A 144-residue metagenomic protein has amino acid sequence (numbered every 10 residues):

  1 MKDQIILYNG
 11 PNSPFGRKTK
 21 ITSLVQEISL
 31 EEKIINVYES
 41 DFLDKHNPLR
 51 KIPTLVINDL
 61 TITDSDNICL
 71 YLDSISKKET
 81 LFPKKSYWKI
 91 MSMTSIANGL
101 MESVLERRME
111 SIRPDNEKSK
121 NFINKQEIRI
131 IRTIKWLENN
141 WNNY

Functional and structural regions predicted by a protein language model:
M1-F122: GST-like domain detector, emphasizing the conserved glutathione-binding G-site in the N-terminal thioredoxin-like
E79-F82, N139-Y144: Short helix-to-loop capping/linker segments positioned immediately adjacent to catalytic or ligand/cofactor-binding
N121-N140: Amphipathic alpha-helical packing segments from all-alpha helical-bundle domains
